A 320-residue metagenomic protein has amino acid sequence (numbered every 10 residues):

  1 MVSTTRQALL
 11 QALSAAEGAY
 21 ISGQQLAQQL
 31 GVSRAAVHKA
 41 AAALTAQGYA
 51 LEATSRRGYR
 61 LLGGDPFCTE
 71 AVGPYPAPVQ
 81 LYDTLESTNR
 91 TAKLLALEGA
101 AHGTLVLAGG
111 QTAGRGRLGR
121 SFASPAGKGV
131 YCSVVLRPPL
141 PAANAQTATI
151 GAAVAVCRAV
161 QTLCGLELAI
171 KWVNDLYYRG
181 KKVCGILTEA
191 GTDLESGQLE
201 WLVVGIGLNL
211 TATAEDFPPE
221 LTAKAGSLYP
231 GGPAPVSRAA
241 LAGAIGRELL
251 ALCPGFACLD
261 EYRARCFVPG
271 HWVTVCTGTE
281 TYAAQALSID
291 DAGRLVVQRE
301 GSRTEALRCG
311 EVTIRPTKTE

Functional and structural regions predicted by a protein language model:
M1-S33, L140-L168, Y178-E320: Long, positively charged amphipathic alpha-helical accessory segments at protein N-termini or as interdomain linkers
V2-Q161, K182-C184: N-terminal lobe of the biotin/lipoate ligase/transferase fold
